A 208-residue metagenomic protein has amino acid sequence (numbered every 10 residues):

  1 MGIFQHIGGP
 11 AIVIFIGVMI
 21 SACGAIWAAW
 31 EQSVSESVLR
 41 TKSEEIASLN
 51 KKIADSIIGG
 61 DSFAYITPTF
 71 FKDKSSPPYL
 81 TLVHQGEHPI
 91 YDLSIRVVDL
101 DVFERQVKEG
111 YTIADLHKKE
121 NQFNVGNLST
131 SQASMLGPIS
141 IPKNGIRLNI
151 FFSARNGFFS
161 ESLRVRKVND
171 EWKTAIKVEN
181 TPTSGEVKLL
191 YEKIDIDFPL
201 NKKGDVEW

Functional and structural regions predicted by a protein language model:
M1-V13: N-terminal positive-inside, membrane-proximal cytosolic segments immediately preceding the first
I14-Q85: Membrane-proximal alpha-helical anchors
S33-E36, F103-G157: Intrinsically disordered, low-complexity Pro/Gly/Ser/Thr-rich segments with frequent PxxP/GP/PP motifs and embedded
I66-K74, L82-G86, Y111-Q122, G126-N127: Terminal, low-complexity, charged helical segments
S76, P89-Y91, N144-I146, F159: Short loop/turn segments at connectors of secondary-structure elements within structured domains
H88-V97, Q106: Short, hydrophobic/aromatic beta-strand segments
F158-W208: Acidic, serine/threonine- and proline-rich intrinsically disordered appendage/tail regions
